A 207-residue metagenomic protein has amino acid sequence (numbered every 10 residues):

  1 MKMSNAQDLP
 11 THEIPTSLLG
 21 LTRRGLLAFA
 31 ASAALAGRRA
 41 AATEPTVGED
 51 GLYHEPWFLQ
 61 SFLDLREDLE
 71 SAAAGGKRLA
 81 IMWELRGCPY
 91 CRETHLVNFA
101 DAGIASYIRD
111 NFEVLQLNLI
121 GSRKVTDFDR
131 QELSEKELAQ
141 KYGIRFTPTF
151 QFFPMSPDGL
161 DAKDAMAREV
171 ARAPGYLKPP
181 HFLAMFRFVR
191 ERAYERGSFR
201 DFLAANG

Functional and structural regions predicted by a protein language model:
M1-T22, A28-L35: N-terminal secretory signal peptides
T43-F58: N-proximal helix/coil linker or "cap" segments that precede and/or mark the start of modular domains
S61-K77: A short beta-strand-turn-helix
G75-C88: Short active-site neighborhood of thiol/selenol oxidoreductases, capturing the structured segment around
R92-Y107: Typically the conserved alpha-helix immediately C-terminal to a functionally engaged Cys/Sec in thioredoxin-like
A105-L133: Thiol-based oxidoreductase modules, predominantly thioredoxin-like and allied folds used for disulfide exchange
E135-Q151: Structural micro-motif
F146, P154-Y194: Non-catalytic, surface beta->alpha helical segment in thiol-disulfide oxidoreductase systems
